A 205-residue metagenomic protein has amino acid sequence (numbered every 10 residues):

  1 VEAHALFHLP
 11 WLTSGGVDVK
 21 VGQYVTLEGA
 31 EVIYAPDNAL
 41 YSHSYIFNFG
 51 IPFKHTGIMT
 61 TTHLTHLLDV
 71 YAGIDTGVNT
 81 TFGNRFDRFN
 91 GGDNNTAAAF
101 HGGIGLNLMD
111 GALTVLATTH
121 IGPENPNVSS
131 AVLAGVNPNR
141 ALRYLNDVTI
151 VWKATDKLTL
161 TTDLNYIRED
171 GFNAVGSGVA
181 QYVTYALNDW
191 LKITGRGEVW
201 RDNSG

Functional and structural regions predicted by a protein language model:
V1-N79, T96, G105-T114, Y182-L187 (+1 more regions): Outer membrane beta-barrel
E31-I33, Y71-G73, T81-N90, L116 (+1 more regions): A short secondary-structure junction signal
I33-P36, T60-T62, R85-D87, S130-V132 (+1 more regions): Surface-exposed beta-strand edges and their flanking turn/coil or helix-capping segments
S42-I46, F82-N90, A131-V136, E169 (+1 more regions): Extracellular loop and loop/strand-boundary signature of outer-membrane beta-barrel proteins
Y45, G57, Y71, G77 (+6 more regions): Intrinsic disorder/low-complexity detector
N95, G102-G205: Detector for outer-membrane/organellar transmembrane beta-barrel domains, recognizing the amphipathic beta-strand
